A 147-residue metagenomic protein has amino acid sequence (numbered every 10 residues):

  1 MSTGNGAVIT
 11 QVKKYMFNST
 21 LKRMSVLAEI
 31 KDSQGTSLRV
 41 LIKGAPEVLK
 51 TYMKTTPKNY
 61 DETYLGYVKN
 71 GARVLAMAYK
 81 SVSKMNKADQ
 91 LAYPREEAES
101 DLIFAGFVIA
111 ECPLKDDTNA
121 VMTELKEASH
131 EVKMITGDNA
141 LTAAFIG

Functional and structural regions predicted by a protein language model:
M1-F104, A110, N119, T123-A128 (+1 more regions): Cytosolic catalytic regions of ATP/NTP-dependent phosphoryl-transfer enzymes
